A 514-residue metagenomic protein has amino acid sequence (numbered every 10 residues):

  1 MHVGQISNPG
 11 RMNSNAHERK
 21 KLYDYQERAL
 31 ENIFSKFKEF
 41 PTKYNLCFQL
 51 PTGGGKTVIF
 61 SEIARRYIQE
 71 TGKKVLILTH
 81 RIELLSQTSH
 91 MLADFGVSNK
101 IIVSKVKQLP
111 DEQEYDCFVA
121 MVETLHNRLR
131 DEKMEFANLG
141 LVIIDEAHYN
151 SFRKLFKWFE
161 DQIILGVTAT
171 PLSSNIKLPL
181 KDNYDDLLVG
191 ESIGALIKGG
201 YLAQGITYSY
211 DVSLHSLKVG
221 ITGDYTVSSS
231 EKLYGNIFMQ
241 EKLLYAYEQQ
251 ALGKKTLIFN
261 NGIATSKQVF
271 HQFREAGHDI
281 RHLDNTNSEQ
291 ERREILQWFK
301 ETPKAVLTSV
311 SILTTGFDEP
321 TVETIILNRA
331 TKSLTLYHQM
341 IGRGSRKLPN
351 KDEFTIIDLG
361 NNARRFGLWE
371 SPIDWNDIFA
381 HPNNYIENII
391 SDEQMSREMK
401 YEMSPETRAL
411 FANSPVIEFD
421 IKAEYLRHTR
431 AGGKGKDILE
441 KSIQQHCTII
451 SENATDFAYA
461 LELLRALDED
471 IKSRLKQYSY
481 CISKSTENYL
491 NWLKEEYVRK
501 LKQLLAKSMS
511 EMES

Functional and structural regions predicted by a protein language model:
F40-I63: Walker A/P-loop
I68, G72-D94: Conserved Walker A/P-loop ATP-binding site and its immediately adjacent core in helicase/helicase-like ATPase domains
I102-E112, R130, Q268, H278-V310: Conserved helicase ATPase core of P-loop NTP-dependent helicases/translocases
Y149-T207: Post-DEXD/H (motif II) to motif III coupling segment of the RecA-like Helicase ATP-binding lobe
L187-N260: Conserved interdomain linker/interface between the two RecA-like ATPase lobes of SF2 helicase motors
E248, K255, T265, L368-S514: Long, largely alpha-helical accessory region at the distal end of helicase-like NTP-driven motors
V306-S309, L313-T331, L336-R343, E353-L359: A short beta-strand element within the Helicase C-terminal
R343-D374: Conserved segment of the helicase C-terminal RecA-like domain
